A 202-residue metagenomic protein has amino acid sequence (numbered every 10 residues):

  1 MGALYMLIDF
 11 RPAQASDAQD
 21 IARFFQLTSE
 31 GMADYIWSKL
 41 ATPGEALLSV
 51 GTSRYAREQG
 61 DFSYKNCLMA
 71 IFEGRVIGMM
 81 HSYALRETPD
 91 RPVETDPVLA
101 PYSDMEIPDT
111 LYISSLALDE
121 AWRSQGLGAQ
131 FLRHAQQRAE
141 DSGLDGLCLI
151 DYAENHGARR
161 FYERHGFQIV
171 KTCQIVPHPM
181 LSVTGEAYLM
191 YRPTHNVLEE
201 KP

Functional and structural regions predicted by a protein language model:
D9-F24, S29-I36: A short beta-loop-alpha structural element at the N-terminal edge of CoA-dependent acyl/N-acetyltransferase catalytic
G31-Y55, K65-N66: Conserved GNAT-fold acetyl-CoA-binding loop/helix
R54-M69, L85-D90, Y112: A short helix-loop-beta-strand connector motif used in the catalytic cores of GNAT acetyltransferases and, in some
H81-S115, P177-H178: Conserved acyl-donor/pantetheine-binding loop and adjacent beta-alpha core of acyl/acetyltransferases and related
V98-P101, L116-R123, Y152: A short, internal acetyl-CoA/4′-phosphopantetheine-binding micro-motif in the GNAT/acyltransferase core
T110-L111, R123, L132, A139-I150: Conserved GNAT acetyl-CoA-binding A-motif
L118, S124-Q137, R160-R164: Conserved acetyl-CoA-binding loop-helix of GNAT-fold acetyltransferases
D145-C148, Y152-H156, E163-H165, I175-P202: C-terminal "cap" of GNAT-fold acetyltransferases
